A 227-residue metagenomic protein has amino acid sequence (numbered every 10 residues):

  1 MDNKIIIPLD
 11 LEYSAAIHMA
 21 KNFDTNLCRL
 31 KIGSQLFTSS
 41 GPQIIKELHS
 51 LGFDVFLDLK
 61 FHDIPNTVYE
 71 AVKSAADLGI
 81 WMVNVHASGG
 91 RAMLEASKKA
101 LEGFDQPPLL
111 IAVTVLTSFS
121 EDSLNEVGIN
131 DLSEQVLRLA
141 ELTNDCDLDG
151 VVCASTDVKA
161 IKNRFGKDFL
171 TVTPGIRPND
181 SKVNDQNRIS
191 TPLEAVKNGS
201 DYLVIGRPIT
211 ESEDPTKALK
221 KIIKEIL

Functional and structural regions predicted by a protein language model:
M1-N22, D214: N-terminal glycine-rich anion-binding loop in soluble enzyme alpha/beta folds
D2-N3, T67-A71, A76-G150, A154-K159 (+3 more regions): Conserved anion-binding
I7, L30, K60, V83 (+5 more regions): Conserved, mostly hydrophobic/aromatic
L9-L11, I32-S34, L57-F61, V85-A87 (+4 more regions): A cross-domain feature marking catalytic cores of carbohydrate-active enzymes and several ubiquitous metabolic/repair
T25, L51, L78, C146 (+1 more regions): Structural motif
C28-M82, H86: Metabolite-binding pocket within alpha/beta catalytic cores that recognizes anionic/polar moieties
N66-A75, K159, S181-D201, K217: Catalytic cores of alpha/beta
L94-A100, V196, I209-L227: C-terminal helical cap(s) of enzyme catalytic domains, especially alpha/beta-barrels
